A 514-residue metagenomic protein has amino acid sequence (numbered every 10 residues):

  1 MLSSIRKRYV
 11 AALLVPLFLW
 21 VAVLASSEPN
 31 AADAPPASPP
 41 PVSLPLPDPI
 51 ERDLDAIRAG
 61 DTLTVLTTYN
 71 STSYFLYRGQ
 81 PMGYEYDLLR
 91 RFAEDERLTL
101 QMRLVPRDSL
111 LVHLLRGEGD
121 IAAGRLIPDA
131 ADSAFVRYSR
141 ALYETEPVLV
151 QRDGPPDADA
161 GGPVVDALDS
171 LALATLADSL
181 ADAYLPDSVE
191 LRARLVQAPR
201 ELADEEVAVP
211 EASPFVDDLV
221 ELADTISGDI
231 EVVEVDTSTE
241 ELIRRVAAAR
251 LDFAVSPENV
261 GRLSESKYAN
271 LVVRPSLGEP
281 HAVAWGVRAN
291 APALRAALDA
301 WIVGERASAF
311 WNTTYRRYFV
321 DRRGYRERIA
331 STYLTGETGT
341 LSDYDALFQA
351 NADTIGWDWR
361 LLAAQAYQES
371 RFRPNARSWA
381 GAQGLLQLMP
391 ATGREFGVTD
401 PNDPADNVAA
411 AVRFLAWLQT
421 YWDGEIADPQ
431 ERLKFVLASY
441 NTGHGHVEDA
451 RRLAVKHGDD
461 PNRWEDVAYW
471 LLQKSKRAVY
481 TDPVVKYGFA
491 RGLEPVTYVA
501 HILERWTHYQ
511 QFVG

Functional and structural regions predicted by a protein language model:
V23-S27, A32-D55, Y86-D95, V150-E206 (+6 more regions): Extended ligand-binding regions for polar small-molecule ligands
D33-L126, A130-A134, V232-D236, I243-V246 (+2 more regions): Extracytoplasmic small-molecule ligand-binding "clamshell" domains of the periplasmic binding protein/Venus flytrap
L46, Y69, R140-D157, E240 (+4 more regions): Periplasmic-binding protein-like
F92, L114-L115, L149, L202 (+6 more regions): Hydrophobic residues within well-ordered alpha-helices
S109-R116, A123-F135, D218-D224, R244-E279 (+2 more regions): A ligand-binding cleft/hinge motif common to bilobed small-molecule-binding domains
R322-F372, A405, W422-I426, G514: Export/targeting segments at the very N-terminus of extracytoplasmic proteins
N375-T399, A405-W417, I502: Substrate-binding/active-site groove segments that recognize and process beta-1,4-linked N-acetyl-hexosamine
E431-H508: Catalytic and substrate-binding regions of cell-wall glycan-acting enzymes that process beta-1,4-linked
